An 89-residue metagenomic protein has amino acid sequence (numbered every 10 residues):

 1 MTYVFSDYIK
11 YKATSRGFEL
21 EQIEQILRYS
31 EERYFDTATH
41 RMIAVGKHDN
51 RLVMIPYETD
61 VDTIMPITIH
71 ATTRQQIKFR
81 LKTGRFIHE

Functional and structural regions predicted by a protein language model:
M1-E89: Ribonuclease/tRNase effector modules and their secretory precursors
